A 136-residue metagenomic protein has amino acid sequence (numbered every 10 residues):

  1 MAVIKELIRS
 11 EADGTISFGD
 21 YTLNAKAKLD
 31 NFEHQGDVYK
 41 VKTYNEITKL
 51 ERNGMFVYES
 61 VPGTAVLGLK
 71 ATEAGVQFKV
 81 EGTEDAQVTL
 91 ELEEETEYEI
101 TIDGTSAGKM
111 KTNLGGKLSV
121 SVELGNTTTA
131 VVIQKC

Functional and structural regions predicted by a protein language model:
M1-A2, C136: Short, solvent-exposed mixed-charge patches
A2-A65: Catalytic cores of secreted or luminal carbohydrate-active enzymes
A27-Y44, T48-L50, S60, A86-V88 (+1 more regions): C-terminal beta-strand-rich structural cap/linker in extracellular carbohydrate-active enzymes
A65-G68, G75-F78, G108-M110, S119-V122: Beta-strand-rich interaction surfaces with strong enrichment in secreted/lumenal proteins
T72-A74, Q87-V88: Non-catalytic accessory regions flanking glycosidase/transglycosidase catalytic cores in CAZymes
E73, K79-E81, C136: Extracellular beta-strand-rich, repetitive "passenger/adhesive" scaffolds that bind or process carbohydrates
K79-T96: Surface-exposed beta-strand/loop patches in extracellular or lumenal glycoproteins
T101-T105: Short strand-turn-strand beta-turns centered on an Asx-Gly dipeptide
